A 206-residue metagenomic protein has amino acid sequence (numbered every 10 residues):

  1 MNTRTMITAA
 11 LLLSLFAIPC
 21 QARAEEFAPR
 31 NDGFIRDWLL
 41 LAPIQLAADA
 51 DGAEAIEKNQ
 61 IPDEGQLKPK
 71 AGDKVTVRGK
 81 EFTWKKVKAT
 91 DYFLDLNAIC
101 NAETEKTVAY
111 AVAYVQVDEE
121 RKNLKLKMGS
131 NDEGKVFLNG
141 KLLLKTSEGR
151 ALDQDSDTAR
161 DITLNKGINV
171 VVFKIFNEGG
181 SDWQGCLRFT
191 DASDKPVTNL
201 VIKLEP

Functional and structural regions predicted by a protein language model:
M1-A10: Bacterial N-terminal signal peptides that target proteins for export
A9-I18: Bacterial N-terminal signal peptides
R23-L94, F173-P206: Accessory carbohydrate-binding/adhesion or oligomerization-edge regions at the termini of glycan-active proteins
A98-A109, S147-D153: Extracellular beta-rich ligand/substrate-recognition surface
A98-E103, V112-V115, A159-T163: Beta-strand-rich interaction surfaces with strong enrichment in secreted/lumenal proteins
V108, V117-K125: Extended extracellular/luminal ectodomain segments enriched in beta-structured repeat modules
K122-F137, V171: Aromatic-lined ligand-binding clefts that engage carbohydrates, nucleic acids, or primary amines
K135-L187: Beta-strand-rich ligand-recognition modules
